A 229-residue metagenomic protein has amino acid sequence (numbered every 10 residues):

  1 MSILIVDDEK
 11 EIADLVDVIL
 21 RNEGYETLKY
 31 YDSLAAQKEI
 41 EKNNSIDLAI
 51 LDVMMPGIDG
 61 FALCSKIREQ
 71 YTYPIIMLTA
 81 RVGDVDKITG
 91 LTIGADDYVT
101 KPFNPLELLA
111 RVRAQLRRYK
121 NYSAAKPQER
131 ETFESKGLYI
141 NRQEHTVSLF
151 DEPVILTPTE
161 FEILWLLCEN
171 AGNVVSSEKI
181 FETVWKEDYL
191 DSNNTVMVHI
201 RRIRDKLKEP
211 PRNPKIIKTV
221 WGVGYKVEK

Functional and structural regions predicted by a protein language model:
S2, A114-F161, W165-V174, E178: Short, Lys/Arg-enriched segments at the junction into DNA-binding effector domains of transcriptional regulators
D7: Conserved acidic carboxylate
D14-N22: Charged docking surfaces used in two-component/phosphorelay signaling
G24-D32, E39: Short hydrophobic/Thr-rich beta-strand motif most characteristic of the beta2 strand and flanking loop of CheY-like
D32, D59-A62, D86: Acidic catalytic/metal-coordinating carboxylates
N44-I50, M55: Active-site beta3 strand of CheY-like receiver
S65, E69, P74-E134: Basic, amphipathic DNA-recognition helix from helix-turn-helix-like DNA-binding domains
R130, I155, I200, R204-K229: DNA-binding patch around the recognition helix
